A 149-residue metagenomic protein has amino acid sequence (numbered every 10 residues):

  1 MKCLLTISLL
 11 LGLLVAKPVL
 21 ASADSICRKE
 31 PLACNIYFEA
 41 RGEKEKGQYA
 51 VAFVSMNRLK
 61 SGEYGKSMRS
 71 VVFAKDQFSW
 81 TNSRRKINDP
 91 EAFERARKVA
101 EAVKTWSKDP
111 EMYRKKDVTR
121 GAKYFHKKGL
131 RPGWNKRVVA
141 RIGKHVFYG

Functional and structural regions predicted by a protein language model:
M1-L10: Sec-dependent signal peptide recognition, specifically the positively charged N-region followed immediately by
A16-P18: N-terminal signal peptide c-region/cleavage motif recognized by signal peptidases
A21-G149: Bacterial extracytoplasmic/cell-wall-associated proteins, especially those involved in peptidoglycan
